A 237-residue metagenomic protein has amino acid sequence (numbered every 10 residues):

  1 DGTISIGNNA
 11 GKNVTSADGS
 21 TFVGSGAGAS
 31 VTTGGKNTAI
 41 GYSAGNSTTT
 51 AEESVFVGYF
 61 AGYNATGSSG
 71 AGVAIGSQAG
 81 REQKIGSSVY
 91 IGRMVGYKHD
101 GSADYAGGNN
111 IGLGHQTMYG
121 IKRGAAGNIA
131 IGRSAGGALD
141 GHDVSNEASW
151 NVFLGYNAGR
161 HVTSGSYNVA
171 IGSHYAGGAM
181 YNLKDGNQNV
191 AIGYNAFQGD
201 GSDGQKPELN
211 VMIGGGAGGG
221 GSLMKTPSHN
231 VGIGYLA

Functional and structural regions predicted by a protein language model:
D1-A237: Glycine- and small/polar-enriched repetitive beta-structure motifs of secreted/surface proteins
